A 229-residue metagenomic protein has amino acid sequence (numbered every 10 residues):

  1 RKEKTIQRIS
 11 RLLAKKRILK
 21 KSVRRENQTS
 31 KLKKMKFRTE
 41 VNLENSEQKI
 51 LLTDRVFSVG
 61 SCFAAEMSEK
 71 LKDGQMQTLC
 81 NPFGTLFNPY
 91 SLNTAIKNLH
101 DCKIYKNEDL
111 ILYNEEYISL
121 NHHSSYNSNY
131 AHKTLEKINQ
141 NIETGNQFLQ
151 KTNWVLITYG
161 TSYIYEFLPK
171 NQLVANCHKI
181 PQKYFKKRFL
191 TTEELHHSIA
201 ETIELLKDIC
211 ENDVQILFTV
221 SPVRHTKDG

Functional and structural regions predicted by a protein language model:
K2-R8: Extreme N-terminal basic, low-complexity initiation segments that serve as generic localization/processing leaders
I9, K15, L19-G229: Extracellular glycan-modifying ectodomains
